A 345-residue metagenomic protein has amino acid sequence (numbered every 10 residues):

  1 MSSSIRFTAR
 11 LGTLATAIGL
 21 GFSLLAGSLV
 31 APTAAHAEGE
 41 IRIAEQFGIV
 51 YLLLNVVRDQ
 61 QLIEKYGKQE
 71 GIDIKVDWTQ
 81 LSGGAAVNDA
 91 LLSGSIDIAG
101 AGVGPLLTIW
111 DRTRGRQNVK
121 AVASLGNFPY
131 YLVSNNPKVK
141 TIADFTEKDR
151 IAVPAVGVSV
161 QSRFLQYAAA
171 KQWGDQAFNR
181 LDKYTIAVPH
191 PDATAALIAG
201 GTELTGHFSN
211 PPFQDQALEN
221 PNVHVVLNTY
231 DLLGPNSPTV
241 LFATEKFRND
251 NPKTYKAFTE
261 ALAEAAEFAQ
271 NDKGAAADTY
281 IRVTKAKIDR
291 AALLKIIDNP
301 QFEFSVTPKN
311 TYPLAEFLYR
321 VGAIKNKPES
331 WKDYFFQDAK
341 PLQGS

Functional and structural regions predicted by a protein language model:
S2-L25: Bacterial N-terminal signal peptides that target proteins for export
L24, A34-A35, I72: Cleavable N-terminal signal peptides
L29-A37: Sec/Tat signal peptide C-region and signal peptidase I cleavage site
G39-F178, K183-A187, P211, P235: Short, glycine-/small- and polar/acidic-enriched structural segments that line small-molecule recognition paths
L81-A85, G100, A155, S159-R163 (+5 more regions): Soluble non-cytosolic domains of exported or imported proteins
G174, R180-D182, I186, P191-R282: Pocket-lining segment of extracytoplasmic ligand-binding domains
N249-K325: Secondary-structure end/capping motifs
L318-S345: Conserved C-terminal helix/tail region of periplasmic/extracytoplasmic solute-binding proteins
